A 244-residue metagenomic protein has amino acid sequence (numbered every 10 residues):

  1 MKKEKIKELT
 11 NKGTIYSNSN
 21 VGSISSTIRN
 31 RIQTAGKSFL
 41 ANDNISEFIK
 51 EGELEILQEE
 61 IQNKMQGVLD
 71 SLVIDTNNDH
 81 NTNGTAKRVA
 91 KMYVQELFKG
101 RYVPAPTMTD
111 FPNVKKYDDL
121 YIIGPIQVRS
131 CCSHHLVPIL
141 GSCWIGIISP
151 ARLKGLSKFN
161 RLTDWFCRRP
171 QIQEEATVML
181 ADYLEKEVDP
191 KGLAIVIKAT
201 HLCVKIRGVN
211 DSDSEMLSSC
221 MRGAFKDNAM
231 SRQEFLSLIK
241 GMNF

Functional and structural regions predicted by a protein language model:
K2-F244: A domain-level signal for the structural core that forms small-molecule/cofactor-binding pockets and catalytic centers
